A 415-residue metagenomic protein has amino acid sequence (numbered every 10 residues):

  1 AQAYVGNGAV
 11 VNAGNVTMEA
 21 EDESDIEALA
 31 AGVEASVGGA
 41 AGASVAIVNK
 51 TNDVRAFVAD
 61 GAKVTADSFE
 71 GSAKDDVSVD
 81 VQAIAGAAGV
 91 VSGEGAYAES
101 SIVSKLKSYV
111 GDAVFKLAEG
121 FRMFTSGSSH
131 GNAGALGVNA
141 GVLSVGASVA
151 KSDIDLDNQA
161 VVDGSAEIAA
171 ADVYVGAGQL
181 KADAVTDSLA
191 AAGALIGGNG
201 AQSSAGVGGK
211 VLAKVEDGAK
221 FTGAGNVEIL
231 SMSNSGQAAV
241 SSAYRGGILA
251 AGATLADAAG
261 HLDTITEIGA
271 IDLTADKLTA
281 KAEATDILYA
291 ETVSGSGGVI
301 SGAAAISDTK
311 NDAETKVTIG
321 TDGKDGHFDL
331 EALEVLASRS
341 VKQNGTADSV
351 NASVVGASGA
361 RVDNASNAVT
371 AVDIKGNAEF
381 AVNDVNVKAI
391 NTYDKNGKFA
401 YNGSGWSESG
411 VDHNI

Functional and structural regions predicted by a protein language model:
A1-I415: Low-complexity, glycine- and small/polar-enriched segments
